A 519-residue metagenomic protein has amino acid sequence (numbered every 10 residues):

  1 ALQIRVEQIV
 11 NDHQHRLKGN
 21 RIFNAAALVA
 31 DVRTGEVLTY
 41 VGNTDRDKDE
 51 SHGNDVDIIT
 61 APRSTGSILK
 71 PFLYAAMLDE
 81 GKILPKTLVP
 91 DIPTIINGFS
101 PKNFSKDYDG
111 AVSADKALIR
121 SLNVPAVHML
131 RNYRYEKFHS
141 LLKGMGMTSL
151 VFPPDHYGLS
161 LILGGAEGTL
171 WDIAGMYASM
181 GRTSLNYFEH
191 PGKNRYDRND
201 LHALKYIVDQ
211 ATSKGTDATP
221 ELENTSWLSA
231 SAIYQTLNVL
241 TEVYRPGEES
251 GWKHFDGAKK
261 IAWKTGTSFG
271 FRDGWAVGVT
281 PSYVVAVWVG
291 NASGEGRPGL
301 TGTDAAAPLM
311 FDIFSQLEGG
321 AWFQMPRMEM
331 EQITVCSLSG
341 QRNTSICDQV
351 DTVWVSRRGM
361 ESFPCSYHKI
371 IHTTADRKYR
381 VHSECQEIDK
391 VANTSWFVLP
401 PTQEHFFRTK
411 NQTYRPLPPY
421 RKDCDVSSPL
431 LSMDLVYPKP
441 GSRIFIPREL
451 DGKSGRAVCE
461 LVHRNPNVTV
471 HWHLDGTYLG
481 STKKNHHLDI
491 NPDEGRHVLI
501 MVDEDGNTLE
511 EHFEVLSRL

Functional and structural regions predicted by a protein language model:
A1, A25-A26, V89-T94, S105-S149 (+3 more regions): Active-site-adjacent helix/loop patches that line small-molecule binding or acyl-intermediate pockets
A1-N20, V124, H128, N132 (+5 more regions): Extracytoplasmic/periplasmic proteins that interact with beta-lactams or build/remodel peptidoglycan
A1-R63, S67-I68, E80, L84 (+7 more regions): Periplasmic/cell-envelope proteins involved in peptidoglycan metabolism and beta-lactam response
A25-S67, F72-A76, K143, I173 (+4 more regions): Active-site beta-strand/loop architecture of penicillin-binding DD-peptidases
R33, I83-F138, H202-Q235, T241-E242: Conserved catalytic neighborhood of penicillin-recognizing serine enzymes
G53-I59, D109-V112, I119-A126, D155-I162 (+4 more regions): Flexible glycine/proline-enriched surface loops and loop-helix/loop-strand junctions
P93, N97, D209-L222, K260-L519: Soluble, non-transmembrane domains of envelope/secretory-pathway proteins that act on or interact with carbohydrate
M147-K214, E221, W227, A262-G270 (+2 more regions): Active-site-proximal helix/loop microenvironment of the serine DD-peptidase/beta-lactamase transpeptidase fold
